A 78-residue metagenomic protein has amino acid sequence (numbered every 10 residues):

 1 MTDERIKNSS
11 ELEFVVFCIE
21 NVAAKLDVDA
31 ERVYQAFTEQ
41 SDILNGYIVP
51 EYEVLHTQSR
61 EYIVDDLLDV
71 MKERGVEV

Functional and structural regions predicted by a protein language model:
M1-T2, G75: Intrinsically disordered, low-complexity and often Lys/Arg-enriched segments
T2-E13, E39, I43, Y47 (+1 more regions): Alpha-helical context
D3-R32: N-terminal acidic leader/helix
K7-S9, E20, Q35-A36, V49 (+2 more regions): Intrinsically disordered, low-complexity, basic-enriched segments
A23, D29-L55: Amphipathic, hydrophobic secondary-structure cores in small proteins
P50-V78: Long, compositionally biased
